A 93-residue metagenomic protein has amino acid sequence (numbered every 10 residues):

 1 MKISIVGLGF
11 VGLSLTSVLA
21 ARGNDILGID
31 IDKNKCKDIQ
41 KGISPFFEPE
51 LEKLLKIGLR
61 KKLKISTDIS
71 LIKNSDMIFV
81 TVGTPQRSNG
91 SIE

Functional and structural regions predicted by a protein language model:
M1-E93: Structural/interface elements that position substrates and couple domains in central-metabolism enzymes
